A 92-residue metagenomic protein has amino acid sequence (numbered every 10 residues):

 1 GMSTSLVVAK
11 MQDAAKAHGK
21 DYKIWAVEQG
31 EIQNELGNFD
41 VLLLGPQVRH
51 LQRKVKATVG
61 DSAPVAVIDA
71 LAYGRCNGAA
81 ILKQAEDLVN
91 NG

Functional and structural regions predicted by a protein language model:
G1-E31: Conserved active-site segments centered on acidic
A9-A17, A57, K83, D87: Short, well-ordered alpha-helices that flank and scaffold nucleotide-derived cofactor binding pockets
G30-N34, L51: Short acidic active-site motifs
G37-N38: Alpha-helix C-terminal capping/helix-to-coil transition sites in glycosyltransferase folds
V41: Short, Asp-centered acidic motifs that coordinate Mg2+ and/or phosphate in catalytic or ligand-binding sites
P46-Q47: Short glycine-/small-residue-rich Rossmann-like dinucleotide-binding loops
H50-A72: A short, gly/pro- and small-residue-rich
P64-G92: Ser/Thr/Gly-rich flexible loops in soluble cytosolic domains mediating phosphotransfer, phosphorylation
